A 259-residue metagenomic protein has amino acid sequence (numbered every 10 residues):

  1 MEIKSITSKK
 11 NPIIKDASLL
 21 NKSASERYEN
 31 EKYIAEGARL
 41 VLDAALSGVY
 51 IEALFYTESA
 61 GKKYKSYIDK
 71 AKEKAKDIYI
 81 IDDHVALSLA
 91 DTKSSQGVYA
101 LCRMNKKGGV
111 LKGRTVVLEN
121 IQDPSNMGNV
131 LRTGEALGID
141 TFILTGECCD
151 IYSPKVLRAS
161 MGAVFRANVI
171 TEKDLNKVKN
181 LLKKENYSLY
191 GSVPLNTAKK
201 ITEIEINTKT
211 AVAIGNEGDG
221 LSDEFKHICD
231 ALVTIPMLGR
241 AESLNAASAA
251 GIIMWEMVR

Functional and structural regions predicted by a protein language model:
M1-K65, C148-C149: Boundary-proximal intrinsically disordered activation/regulatory segments immediately upstream of a helical core
K4-S8, D77-D82, N168-K177, V233: Short acidic-hydrophobic, aromatic-tinged amphipathic segments that line or gate anion-handling sites
L46, L101-T197: RNA substrate-binding interface of SAM-dependent RNA methyltransferases
K63-K74, F225: Short, aromatic/basic amphipathic alpha-helical patches
A71, A75-Y99: Glycine/small-residue-rich loop that forms an oxyanion/phosphate-binding "nest" at active or ligand-binding sites
A136-L137, I151, V156-V164, D223-R259: Structured adenosyl-cofactor binding patch, chiefly the S-adenosyl-L-methionine
Y190-A241: Active-site/ligand-binding-proximal alpha/beta "capping" segment
